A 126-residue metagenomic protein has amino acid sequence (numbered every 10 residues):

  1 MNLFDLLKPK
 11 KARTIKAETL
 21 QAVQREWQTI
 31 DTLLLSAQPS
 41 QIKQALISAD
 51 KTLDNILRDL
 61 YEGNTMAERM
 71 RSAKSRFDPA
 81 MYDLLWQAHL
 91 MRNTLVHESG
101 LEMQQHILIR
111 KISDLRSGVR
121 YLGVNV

Functional and structural regions predicted by a protein language model:
M1-D83, Q87, G118-V126: Amphipathic alpha-helical interface elements
D83-V126: Charge-enriched, short contiguous segments at helix-coil
